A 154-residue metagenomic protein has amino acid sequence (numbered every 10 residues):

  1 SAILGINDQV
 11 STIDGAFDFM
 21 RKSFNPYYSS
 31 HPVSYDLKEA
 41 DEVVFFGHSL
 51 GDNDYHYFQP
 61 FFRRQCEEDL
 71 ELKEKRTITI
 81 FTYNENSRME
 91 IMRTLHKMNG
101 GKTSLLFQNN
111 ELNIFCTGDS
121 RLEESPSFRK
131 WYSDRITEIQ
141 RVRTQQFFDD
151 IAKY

Functional and structural regions predicted by a protein language model:
S1-N25, E39: Extended, H/D-rich, highly charged conserved domains that either
N25-H31: Active-site-adjacent structural elements in folded domains
H31-Y154: SIR2/sirtuin-family catalytic core signature
